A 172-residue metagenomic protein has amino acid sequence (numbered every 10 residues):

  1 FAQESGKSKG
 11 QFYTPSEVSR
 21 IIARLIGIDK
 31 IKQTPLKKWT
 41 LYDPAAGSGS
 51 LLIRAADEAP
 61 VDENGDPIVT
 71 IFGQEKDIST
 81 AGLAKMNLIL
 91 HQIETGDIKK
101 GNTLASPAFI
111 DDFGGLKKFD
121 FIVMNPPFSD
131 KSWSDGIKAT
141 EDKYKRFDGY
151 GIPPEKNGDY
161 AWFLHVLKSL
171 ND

Functional and structural regions predicted by a protein language model:
F1-A2: Long recognition/docking surfaces used for binding and targeting
S8, F12-M124, S129-K131, G136-T140 (+1 more regions): Conserved S-adenosyl-L-methionine
I22, A81, I98, G151-D172: Conserved Class I SAM-dependent methyltransferase catalytic core
Y144-F147, N171: C-terminal extensions
